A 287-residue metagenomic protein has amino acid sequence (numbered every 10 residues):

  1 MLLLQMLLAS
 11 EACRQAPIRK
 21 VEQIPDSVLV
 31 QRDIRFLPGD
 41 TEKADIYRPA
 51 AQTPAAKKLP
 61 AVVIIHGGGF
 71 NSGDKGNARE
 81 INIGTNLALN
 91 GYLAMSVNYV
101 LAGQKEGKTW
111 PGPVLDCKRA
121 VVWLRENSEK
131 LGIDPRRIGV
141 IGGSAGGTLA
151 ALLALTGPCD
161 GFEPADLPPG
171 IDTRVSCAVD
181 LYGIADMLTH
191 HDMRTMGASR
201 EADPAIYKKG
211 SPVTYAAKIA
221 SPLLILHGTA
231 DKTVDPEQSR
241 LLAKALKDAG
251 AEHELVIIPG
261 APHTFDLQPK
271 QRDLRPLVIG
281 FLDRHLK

Functional and structural regions predicted by a protein language model:
A16-A56: N-terminal cap/lid segment of alpha/beta-hydrolase-fold proteins
K20-D26, G39, C159, L167 (+3 more regions): Mobile cap/lid helix-loop segments that gate and shape the active-site cleft of serine hydrolases
R35-F36, D74-I83, M95-P135, Q268-D273: Catalytic nucleophile-loop/oxyanion-hole region of alpha/beta-hydrolase and closely related hydrolase-like folds
D45, G107, P236-K287: C-terminal catalytic histidine-bearing segment of alpha/beta-hydrolase fold enzymes
Q52-L59, I65-E106, T148, L188: Short substrate-entry loop that stabilizes the transition state in hydrolases
R119-D192: Primarily recognizes the serine-hydrolase "nucleophile elbow" in alpha/beta-hydrolase and SGNH/GDSL folds
D186-M187, A230-V234, T264: Acidic catalytic loop of the alpha/beta-hydrolase fold
I219, I225-H227, D231: Short beta-strand/loop motif that positions the catalytic acidic residue of the alpha/beta-hydrolase fold
